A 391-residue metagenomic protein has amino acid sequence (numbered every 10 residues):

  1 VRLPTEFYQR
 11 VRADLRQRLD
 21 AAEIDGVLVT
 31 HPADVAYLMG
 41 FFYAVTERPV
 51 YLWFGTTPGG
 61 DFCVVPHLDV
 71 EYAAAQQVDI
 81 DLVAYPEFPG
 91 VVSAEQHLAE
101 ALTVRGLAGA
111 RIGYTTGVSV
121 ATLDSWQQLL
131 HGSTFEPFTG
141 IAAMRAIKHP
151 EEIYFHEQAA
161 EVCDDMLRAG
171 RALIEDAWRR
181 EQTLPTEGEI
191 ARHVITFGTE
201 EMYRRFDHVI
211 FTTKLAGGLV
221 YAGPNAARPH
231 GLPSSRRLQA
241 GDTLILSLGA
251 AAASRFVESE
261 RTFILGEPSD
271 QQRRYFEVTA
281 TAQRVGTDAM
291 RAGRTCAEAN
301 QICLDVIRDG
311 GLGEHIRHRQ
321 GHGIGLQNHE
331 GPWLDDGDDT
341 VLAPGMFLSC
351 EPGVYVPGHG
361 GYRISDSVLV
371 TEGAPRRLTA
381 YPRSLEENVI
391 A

Functional and structural regions predicted by a protein language model:
V1-A391: Active-site neighborhoods and metal-handling regions in enzymes and metal-associated proteins
